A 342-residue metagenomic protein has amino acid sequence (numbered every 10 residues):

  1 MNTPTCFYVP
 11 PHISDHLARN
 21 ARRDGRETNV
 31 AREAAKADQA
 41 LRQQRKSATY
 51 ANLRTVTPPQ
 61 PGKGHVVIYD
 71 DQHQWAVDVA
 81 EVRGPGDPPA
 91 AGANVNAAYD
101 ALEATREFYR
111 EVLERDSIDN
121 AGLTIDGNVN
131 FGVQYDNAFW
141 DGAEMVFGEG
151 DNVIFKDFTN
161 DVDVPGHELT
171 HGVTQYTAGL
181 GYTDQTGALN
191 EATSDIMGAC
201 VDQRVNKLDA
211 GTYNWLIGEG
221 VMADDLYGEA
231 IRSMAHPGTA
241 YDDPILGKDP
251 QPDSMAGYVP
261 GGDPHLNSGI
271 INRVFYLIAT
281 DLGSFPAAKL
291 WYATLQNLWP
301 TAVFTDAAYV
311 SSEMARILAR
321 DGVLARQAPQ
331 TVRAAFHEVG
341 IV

Functional and structural regions predicted by a protein language model:
M1-D163, G172-V342: Zymogen propeptides/activation segments of proteases
